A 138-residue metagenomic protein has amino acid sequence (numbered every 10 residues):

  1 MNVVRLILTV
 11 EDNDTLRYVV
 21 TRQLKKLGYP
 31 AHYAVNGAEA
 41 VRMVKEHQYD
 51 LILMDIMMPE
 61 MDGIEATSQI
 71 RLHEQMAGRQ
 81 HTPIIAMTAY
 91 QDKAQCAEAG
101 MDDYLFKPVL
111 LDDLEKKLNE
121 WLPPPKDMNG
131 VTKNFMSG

Functional and structural regions predicted by a protein language model:
E11: Conserved acidic carboxylate
Y18-K26: Charged docking surfaces used in two-component/phosphorelay signaling
Y33-R42, G63: Helix N-cap/capping motif at the beta->alpha junctions
H47-L53: Active-site beta3 strand of CheY-like receiver
M58-M61, I70: Receiver (REC) domain active-site loop signature in two-component systems and cognate sites in sensor histidine kinases
E65, A89-D103, K116: Alpha4 helix (beta4-alpha4-beta5 surface) of REC/receiver domains from two-component response regulators
I85-M87: Hydrophobic/aromatic residues positioned on beta-strands within the core alpha/beta folds
V109-N119, G130: C-terminal output helix
